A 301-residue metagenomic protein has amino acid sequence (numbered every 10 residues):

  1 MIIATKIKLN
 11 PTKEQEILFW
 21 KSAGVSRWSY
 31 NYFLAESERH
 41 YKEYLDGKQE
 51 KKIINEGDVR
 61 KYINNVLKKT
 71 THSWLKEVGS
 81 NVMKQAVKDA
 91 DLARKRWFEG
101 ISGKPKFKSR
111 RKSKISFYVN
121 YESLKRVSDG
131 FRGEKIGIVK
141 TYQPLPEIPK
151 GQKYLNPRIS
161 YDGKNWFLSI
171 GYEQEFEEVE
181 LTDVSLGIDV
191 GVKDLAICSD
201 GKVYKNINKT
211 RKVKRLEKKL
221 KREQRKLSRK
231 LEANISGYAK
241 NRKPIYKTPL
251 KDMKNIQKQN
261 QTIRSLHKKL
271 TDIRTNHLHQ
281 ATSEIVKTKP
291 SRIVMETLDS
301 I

Functional and structural regions predicted by a protein language model:
M1-M83: Gly/serine-rich nucleotide phosphate-binding loop at the start of the catalytic core of nucleotide/ADP-ribose-handling
I3, P149-K150, G163-I301: Positively charged, helix-rich recognition surfaces that bind polyanionic ligands
A4-K8, I138-T141, N156, S185: Well-ordered beta-strand positions in beta-sheet-rich domains
P11, R158-G163: Short, low-complexity Ser/Thr-rich regulatory SLiMs
K13, I17-A35, K84, K88-K95 (+6 more regions): A broad, structural surface signal
L18, S22, L75-A86, N208 (+2 more regions): Catalytic cores of large soluble enzymes that bind and process phosphate-bearing ligands
L34, Y41, L45, R94 (+2 more regions): Long, hydrophobic, amphipathic alpha-helical segments used as structural scaffolds
E56-S160: Acidic carboxylate diad motif detector
